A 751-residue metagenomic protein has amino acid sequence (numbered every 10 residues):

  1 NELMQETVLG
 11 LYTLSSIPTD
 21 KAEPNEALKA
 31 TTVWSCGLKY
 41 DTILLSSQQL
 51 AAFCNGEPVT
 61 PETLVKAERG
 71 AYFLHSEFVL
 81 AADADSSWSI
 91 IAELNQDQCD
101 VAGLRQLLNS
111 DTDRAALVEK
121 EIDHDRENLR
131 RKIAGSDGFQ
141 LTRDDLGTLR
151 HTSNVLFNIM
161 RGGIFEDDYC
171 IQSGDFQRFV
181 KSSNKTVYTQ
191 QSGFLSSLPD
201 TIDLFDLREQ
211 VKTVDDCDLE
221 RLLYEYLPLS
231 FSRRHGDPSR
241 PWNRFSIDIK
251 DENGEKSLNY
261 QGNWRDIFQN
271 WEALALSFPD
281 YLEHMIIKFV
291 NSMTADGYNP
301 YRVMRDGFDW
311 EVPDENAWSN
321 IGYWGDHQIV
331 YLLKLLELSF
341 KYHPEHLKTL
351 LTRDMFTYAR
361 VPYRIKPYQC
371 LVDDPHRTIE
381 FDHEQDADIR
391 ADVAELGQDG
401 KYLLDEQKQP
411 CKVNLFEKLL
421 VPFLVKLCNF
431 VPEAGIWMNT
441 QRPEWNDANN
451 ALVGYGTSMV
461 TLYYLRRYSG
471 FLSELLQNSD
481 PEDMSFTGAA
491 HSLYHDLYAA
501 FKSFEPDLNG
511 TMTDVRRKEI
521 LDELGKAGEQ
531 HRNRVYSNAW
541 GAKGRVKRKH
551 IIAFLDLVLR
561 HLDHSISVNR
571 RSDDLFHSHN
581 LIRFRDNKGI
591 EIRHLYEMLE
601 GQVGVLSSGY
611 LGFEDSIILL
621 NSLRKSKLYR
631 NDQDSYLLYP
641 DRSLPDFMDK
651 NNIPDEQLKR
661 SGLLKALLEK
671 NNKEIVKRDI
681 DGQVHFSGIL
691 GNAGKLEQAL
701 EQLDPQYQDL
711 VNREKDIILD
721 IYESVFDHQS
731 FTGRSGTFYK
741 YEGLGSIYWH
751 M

Functional and structural regions predicted by a protein language model:
N1-M751: Acidic, mature catalytic/reactive cores of soluble proteins
